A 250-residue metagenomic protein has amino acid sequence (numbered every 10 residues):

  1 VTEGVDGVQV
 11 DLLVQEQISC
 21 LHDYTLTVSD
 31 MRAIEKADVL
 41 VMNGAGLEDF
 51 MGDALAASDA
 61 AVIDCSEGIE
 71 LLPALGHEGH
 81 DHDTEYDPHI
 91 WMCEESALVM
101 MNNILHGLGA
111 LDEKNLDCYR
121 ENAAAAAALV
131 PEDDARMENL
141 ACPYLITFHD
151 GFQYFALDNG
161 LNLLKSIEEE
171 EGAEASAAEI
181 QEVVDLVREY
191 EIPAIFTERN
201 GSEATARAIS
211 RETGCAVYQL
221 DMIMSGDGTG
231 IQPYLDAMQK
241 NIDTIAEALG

Functional and structural regions predicted by a protein language model:
V1-G250: Extracytoplasmic metal-acquisition and chelation regions
